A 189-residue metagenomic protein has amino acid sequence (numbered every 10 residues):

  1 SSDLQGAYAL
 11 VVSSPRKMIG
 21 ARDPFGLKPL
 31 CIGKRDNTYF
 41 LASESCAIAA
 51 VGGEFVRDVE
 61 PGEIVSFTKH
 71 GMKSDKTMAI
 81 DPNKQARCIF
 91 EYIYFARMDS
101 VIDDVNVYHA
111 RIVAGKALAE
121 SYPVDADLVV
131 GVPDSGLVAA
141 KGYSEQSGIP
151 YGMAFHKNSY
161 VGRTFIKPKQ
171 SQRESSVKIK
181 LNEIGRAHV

Functional and structural regions predicted by a protein language model:
S2-G136, S144-I184: N-terminal segments that mediate ammonia production and transfer in glutamine-dependent amidotransferase systems
H188-V189: A short, hydrophobic C-terminal helix/tail in secreted or cell-surface proteins
